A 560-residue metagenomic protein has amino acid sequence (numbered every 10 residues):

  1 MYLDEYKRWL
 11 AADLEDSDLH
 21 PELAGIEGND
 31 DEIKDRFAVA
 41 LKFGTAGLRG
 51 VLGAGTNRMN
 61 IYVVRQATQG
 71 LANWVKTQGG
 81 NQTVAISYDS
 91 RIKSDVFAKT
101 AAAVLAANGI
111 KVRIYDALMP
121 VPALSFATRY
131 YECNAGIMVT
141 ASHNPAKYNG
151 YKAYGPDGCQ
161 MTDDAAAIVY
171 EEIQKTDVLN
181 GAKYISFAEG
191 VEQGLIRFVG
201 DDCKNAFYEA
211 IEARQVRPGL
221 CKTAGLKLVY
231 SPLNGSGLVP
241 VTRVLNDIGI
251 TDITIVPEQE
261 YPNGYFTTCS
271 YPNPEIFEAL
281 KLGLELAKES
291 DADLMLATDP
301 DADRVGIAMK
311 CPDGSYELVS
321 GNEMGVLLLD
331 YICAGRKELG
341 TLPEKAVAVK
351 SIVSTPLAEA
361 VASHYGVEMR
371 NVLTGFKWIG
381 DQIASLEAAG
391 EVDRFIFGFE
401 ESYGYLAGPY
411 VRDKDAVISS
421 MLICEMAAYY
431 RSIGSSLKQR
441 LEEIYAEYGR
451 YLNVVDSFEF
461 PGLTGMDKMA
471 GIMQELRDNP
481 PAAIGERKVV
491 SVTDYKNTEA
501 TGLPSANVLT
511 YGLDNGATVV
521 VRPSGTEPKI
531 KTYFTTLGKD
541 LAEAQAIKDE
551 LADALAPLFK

Functional and structural regions predicted by a protein language model:
D4-A101, N108, V191, I196-A224 (+1 more regions): An N-terminal, well-structured beta->alpha segment
E32-L41, N149-A279, E285-A287: Gly/Ser/Thr-enriched, mixed-charge loops and adjacent short helices that form phosphate/oxyanion-binding elements
F37-N57, A141-S142, L228, P232-V244 (+4 more regions): Conserved phosphate/anionic-ligand binding catalytic regions in large, soluble enzymes, centered on
A85-Y148, G249-G306: N-terminal small/polar loop signature for handling phosphorylated ligands or for N-terminal nucleophile
V96-L105, Y148-Y154, D303-E323, A358: Short Gly/Thr/Asp-enriched flexible loops that form oxyanion-binding sites at enzyme active sites
Y154-Y184, N322-K345, K350-E359, A416: Glycine-rich phosphate-binding loop plus the immediately following alpha-helix
K288, A292-L294, S315-E317, G335-R522 (+3 more regions): Phosphate-binding and adjacent anionic-ligand microenvironments
